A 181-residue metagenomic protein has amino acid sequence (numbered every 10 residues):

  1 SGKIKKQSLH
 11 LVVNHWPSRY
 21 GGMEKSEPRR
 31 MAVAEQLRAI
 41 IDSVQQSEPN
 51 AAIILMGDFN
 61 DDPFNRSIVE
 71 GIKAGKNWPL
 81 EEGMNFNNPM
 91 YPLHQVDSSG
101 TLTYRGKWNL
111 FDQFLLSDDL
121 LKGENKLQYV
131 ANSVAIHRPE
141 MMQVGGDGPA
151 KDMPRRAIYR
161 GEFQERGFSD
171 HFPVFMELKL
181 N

Functional and structural regions predicted by a protein language model:
S1-Y20, L180-N181: Beta-strand-turn-beta hairpins that frame and shape the catalytic cleft of phosphate-ester-processing enzymes
S8-H10, A52-I54, P173: Beta-sheet entry/capping signal
S8-L9, R30-V33: Alpha-helical membrane segments in multi-pass integral membrane proteins
W16, D58-F59: Active-site metal-binding loops of divalent metal-dependent hydrolases
W16, S26, R38-D42: A compositional/structural signature marking long, glycine- and acidic/polar-rich segments with frequent tryptophans
Y20-R30, L55-M56, S99-L102, E162-F163: Second-shell loop/turn segments in exported
V33-M56: His/acidic metal-ligating clusters that form di-metal
Q45-A51, D61-N181: Metal-dependent phosphoester-hydrolase catalytic domains
